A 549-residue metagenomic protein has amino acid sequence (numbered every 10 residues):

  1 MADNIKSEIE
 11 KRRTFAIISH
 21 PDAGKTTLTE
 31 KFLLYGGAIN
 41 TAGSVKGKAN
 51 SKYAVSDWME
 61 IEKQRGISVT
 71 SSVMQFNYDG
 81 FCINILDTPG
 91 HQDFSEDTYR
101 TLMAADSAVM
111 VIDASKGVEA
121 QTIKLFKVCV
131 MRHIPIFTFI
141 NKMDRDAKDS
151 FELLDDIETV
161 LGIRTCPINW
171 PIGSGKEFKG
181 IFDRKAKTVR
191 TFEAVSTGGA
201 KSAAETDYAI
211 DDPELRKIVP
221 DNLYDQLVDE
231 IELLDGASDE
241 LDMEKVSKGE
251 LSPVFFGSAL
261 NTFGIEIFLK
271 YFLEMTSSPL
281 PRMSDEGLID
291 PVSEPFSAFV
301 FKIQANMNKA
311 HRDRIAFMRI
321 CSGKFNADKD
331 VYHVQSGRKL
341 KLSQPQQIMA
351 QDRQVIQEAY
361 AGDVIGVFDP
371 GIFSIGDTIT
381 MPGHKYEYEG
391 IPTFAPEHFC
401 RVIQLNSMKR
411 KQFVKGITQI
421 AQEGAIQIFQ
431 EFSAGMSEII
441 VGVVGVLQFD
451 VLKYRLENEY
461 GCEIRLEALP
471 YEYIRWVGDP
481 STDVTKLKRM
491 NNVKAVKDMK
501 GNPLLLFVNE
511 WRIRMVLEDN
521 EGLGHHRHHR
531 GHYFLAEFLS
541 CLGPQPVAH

Functional and structural regions predicted by a protein language model:
M1-H549: Structural and coupling elements of P-loop NTPases
